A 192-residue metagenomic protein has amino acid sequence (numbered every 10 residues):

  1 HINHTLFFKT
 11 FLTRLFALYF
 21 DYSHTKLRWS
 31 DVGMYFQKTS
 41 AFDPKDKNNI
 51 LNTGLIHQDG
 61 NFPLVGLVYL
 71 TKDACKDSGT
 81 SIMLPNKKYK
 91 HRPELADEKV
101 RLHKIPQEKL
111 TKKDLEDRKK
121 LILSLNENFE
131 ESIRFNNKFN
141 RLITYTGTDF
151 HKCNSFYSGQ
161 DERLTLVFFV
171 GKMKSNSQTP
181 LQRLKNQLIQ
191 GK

Functional and structural regions predicted by a protein language model:
H1-P44: Non-heme Fe(II)-dependent double-stranded beta-helix
P44-F150, N154-I189: Catalytic core of non-heme Fe(II) oxygenases with the double-stranded beta-helix
